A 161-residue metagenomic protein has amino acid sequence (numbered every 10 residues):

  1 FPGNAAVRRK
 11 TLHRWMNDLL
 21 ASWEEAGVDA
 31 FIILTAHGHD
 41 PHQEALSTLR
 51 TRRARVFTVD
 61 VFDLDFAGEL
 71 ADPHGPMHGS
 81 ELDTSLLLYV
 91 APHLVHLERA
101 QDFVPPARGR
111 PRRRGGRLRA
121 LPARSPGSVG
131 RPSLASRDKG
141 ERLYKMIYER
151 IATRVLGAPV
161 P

Functional and structural regions predicted by a protein language model:
F1-P161: Extended, histidine- and acidic-residue-enriched regions that form the cofactor-binding/catalytic faces
